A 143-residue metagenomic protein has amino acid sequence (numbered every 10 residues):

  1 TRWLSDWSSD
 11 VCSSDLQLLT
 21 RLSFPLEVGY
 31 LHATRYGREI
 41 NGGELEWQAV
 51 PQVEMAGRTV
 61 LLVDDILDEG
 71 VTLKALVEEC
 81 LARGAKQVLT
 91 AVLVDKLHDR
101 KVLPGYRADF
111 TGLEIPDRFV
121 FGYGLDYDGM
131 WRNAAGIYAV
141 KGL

Functional and structural regions predicted by a protein language model:
T1-V11: Single conserved hydrophobic/aromatic residue that forms the stacking wall/gate of nucleotide- or nucleobase-binding
L4, T20, G37, P51-V53 (+2 more regions): Short secondary-structure boundary/capping segments
C12, V71, C80-A82: Alpha-helical transmembrane bundles and membrane-interface segments of multipass inner-membrane proteins
S14-V28: Substrate-recognition/cap helix-loop segment adjacent to the acidic, metal-dependent catalytic center of Asp-based
P25-V60, E69-E78, R100-P104: Short, glycine/charge-rich flexible loops or terminal/linker lids adjacent to PRPP-binding catalytic cores
L31, E78, A82-L143: PRPP-dependent phosphoribosyltransferase catalytic core
L61-L62, Y123: Residue-level marker for buried hydrophobic side chains located in beta-strands that build the well-ordered beta-sheet
